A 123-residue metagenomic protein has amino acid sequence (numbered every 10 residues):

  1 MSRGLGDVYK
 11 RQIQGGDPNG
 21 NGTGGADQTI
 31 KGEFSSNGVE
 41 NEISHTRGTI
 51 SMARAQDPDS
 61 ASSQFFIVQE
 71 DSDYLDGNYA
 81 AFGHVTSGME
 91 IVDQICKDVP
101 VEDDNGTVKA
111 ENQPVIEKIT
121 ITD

Functional and structural regions predicted by a protein language model:
M1, G25-A26, V99: Generic detector of bulky aromatic hydrophobic side chains
M1-Y9: Single conserved hydrophobic/aromatic residue that forms the stacking wall/gate of nucleotide- or nucleobase-binding
R11-I43: Glycine-rich, pocket-lining loop/helix-strand segments that form or immediately flank
V39-D123: Cyclophilin-type peptidyl-prolyl cis-trans isomerase
